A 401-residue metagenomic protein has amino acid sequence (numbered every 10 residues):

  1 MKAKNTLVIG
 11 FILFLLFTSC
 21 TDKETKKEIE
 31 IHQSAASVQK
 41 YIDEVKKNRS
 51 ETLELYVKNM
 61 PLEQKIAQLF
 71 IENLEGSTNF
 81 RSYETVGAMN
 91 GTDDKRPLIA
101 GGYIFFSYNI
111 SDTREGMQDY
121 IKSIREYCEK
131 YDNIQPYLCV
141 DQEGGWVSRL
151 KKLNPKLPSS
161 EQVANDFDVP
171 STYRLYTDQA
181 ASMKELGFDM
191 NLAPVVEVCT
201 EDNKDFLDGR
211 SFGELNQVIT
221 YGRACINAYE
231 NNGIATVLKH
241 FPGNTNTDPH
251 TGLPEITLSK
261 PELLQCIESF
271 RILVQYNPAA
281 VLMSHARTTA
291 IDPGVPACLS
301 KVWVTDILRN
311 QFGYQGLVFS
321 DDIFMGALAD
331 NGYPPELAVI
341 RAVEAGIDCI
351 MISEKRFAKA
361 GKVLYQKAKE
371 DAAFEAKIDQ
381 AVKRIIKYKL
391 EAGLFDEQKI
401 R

Functional and structural regions predicted by a protein language model:
M1-V8: Bacterial N-terminal signal peptides that target proteins for export
I9-L16, D141: Bacterial N-terminal signal peptides
C20-G91, K301, Q311, D330-R401: Preference for extracellular/luminal or secreted protein segments
A67-Q68, A100-G101, D132-P136, F188-D189 (+4 more regions): Short, well-ordered coil/turn segments that N-cap beta-strands
R81-E84, D93-Q217, H240, T245-T257 (+2 more regions): Enzymes and membrane/adaptor proteins characterized by extended Gly/Ser/Thr/Asp/Glu-rich, aromatic-dotted
I124-N133, E214-I234, A297-F319: Alpha-helix-loop-beta-strand connector modules within alpha/beta enzyme cores
Y221-V237, L263-P278: Phosphate/pyrophosphate-binding betaalpha-module
